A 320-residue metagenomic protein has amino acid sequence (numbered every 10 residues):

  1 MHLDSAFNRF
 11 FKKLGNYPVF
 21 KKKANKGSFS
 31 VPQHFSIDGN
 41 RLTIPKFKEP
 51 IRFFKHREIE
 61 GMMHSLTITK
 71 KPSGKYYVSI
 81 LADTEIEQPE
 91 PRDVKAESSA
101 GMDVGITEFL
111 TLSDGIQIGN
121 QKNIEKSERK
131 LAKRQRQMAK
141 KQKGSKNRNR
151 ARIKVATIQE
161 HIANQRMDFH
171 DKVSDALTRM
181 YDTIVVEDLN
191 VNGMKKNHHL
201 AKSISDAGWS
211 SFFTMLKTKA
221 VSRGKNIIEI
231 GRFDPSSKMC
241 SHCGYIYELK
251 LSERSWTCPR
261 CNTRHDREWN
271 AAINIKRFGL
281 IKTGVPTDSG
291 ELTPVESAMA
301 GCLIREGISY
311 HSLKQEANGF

Functional and structural regions predicted by a protein language model:
M1-P72: Acidic carboxylate diad motif detector
N8-F20, E85-E90, V221-I228, E248: Active-site phosphate-binding and catalytic loops of NTP-dependent enzymes
G39-P45, E108-L112, R254-T257: Short polybasic amphipathic segments
R41-I51, I80-E85, G115-I116, N262: Secondary-structure transition/turn motif
H64-S65, E87, H170-V173, H242-Y245: Glycine-rich, charged/polar anion/phosphate-binding loops that engage phosphate groups from diverse ligands
K71-F213, K282-F320: Substrate-contacting helices/loops that form the catalytic groove of nucleic-acid and nucleotide-polymer processing
K202-S203, A207-F320: Positively charged, low-complexity nucleic-acid-binding target-recognition regions
